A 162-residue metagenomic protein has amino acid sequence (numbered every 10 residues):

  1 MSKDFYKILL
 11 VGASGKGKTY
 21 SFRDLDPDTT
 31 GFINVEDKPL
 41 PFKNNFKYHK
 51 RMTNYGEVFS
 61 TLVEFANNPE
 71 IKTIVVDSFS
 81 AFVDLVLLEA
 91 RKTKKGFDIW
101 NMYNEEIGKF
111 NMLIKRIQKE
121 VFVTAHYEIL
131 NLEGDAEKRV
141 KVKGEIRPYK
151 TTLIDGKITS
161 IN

Functional and structural regions predicted by a protein language model:
M1-K3, E120-N162: Phosphate-binding/switch region of NTP-binding enzymes
M1-V76, S80-A81: Conserved P-loop
L40-K43, F82-V86, L130-K138: Switch/connector loops and helix/strand junctions flanking conserved nucleotide-binding motifs in nucleotide-processing
T61, F82-L85, F110-L113, L153 (+1 more regions): Alpha-helical scaffold elements adjacent to nucleotide-binding pockets in ATP/GTP-utilizing enzyme cores
E70-T73, I117-V123: Loop/turn-to-beta-strand initiation segments
K72-Y103: A glycine-rich, hydrophobic loop/mini-helix early in the fold
R91-F110, E137-L153: Substrate-gripping "pore-loop 1 plus following alpha2 helix"
E105-R116, F122, L130: Conserved P-loop NTPase motor cores
